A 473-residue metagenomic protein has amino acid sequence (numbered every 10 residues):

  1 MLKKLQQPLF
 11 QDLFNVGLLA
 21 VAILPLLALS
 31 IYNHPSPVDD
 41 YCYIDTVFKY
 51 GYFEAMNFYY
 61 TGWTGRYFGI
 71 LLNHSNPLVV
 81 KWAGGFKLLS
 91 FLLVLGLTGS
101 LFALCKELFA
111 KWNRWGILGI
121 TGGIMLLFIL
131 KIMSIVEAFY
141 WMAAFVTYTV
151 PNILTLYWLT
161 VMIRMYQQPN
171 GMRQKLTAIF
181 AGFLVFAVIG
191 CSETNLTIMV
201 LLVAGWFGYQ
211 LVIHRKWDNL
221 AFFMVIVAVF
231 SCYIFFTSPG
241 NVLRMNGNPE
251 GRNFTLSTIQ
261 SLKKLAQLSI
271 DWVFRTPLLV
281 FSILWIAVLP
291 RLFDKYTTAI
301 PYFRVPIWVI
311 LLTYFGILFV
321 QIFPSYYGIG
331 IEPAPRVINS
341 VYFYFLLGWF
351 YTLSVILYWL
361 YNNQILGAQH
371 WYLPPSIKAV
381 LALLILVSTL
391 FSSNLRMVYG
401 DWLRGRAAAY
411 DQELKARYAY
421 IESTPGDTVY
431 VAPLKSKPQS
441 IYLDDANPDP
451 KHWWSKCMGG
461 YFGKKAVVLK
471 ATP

Functional and structural regions predicted by a protein language model:
L2-L9, I163-T177, G208-N219, F293-I300 (+1 more regions): Membrane-interface junctions at the ends of membrane-embedded or membrane-associated helices
K3-W63, P77-I117, K216-W217, Q364-P473: Intrinsically disordered, polar/acidic, low-complexity terminal segments
Q11-L26, G119-L126, F180-F183, M224-V229: Alpha-helical transmembrane segments
A28-S90, E193-V337: Transmembrane catalytic cores of multi-pass membrane glycosyltransferases and polysaccharide-assembly enzymes
T64, F68, L88-S100, F145-Y157 (+2 more regions): Membrane-embedded alpha-helical segments of multi-pass membrane proteins, especially the transmembrane helices
L97-C105, L154-Y166, L201-G208, W285-L289 (+1 more regions): Transmembrane alpha-helical segments
G116-I120, I124-Y166, F319-V355: Membrane-interface micro-motifs in multi-pass membrane enzymes
K175-L202: Membrane-interface alpha helices of multi-pass inner-membrane proteins
